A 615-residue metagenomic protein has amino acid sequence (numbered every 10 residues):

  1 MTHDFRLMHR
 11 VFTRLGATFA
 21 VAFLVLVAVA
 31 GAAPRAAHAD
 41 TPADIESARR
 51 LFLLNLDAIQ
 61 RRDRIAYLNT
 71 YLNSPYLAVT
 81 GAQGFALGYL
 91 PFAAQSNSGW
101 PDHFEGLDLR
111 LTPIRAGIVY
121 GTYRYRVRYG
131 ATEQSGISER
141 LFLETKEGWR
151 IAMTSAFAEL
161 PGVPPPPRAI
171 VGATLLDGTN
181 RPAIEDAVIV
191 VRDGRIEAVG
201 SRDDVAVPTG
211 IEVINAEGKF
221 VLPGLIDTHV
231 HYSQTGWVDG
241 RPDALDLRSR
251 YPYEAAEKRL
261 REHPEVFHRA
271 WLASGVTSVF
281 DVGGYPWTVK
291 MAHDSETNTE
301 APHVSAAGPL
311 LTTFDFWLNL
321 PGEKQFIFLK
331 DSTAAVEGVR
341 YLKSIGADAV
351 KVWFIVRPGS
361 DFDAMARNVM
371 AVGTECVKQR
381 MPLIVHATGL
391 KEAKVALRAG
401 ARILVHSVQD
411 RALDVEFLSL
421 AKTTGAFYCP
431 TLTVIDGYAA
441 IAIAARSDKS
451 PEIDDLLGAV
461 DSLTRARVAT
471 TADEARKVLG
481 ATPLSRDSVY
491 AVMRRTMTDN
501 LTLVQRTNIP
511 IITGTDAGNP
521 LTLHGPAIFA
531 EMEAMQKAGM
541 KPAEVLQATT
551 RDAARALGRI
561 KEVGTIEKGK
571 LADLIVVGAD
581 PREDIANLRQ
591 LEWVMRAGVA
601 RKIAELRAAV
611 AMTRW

Functional and structural regions predicted by a protein language model:
A20, V25-L26, P34-T70, L160-P164: Short, low-complexity N-terminal intrinsically disordered segments enriched in polar/charged residues
S47, L90-S135: Surface-exposed, charged secondary-structure patches
I65-L107: Short solvent-exposed beta->alpha transition segments
S135-G162: Short beta-strand edge/turn micro-motifs at domain boundaries
L175-V188, S201-D204, L523-P526, K541-L546 (+1 more regions): Acidic, glycine-enriched loop/beta-strand segments at the rims of small-molecule binding/catalytic pockets
R181-L222: Histidine-rich, glycine-flanked metal-binding segment
F220-S295, R398-A399: Metal-associated gating/positioning segment near the N- to mid-region
E337-D361, V408-A538, T613: Active-site neighborhoods of metal-dependent hydrolases
